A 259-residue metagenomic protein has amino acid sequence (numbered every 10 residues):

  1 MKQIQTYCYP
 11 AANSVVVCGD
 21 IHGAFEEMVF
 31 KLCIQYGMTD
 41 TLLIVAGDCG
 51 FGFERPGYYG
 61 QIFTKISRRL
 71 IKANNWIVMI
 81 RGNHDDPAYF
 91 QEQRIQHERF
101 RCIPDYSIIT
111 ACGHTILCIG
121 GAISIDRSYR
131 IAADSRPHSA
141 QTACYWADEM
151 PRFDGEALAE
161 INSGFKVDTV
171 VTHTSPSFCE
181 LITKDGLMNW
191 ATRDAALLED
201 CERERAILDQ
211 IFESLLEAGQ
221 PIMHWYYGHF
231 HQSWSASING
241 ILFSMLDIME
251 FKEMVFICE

Functional and structural regions predicted by a protein language model:
K2-D20, D126-D134: Short, charged N-terminal beta->alpha structural module
Q5-V16, I108-C118, K166-T169, S237-L242: Beta-strand-turn-beta hairpins that frame and shape the catalytic cleft of phosphate-ester-processing enzymes
Y9, I109-C112, D209-A218, F230-E259: Binuclear metal-dependent phosphoesterase catalytic core
V17-G19, L43-D48, W76-H84, C102-P104 (+4 more regions): Active-site neighborhood of phospho(di)ester-bond hydrolases with catalytic His/Asp-centered motifs
C18, G23-C112, N189-A191, L197-E204: Core catalytic region of metal-dependent phosphoesterases/phosphodiesterases, especially metallo-beta-lactamase-like
A24-E26, G52-E54, D86-F90, I109-C112 (+4 more regions): Short catalytic/ligand-binding loop motif for oxyanion handling, primarily in non-cytosolic enzymes, centered on
Q35-T39, N162-F165, G219: Glycine-rich phosphate-binding loop signature in dinucleotide/nucleotide-binding domains
H114-A206: Active-site-proximal loop/helix segment associated with metal-binding centers of metalloenzymes
